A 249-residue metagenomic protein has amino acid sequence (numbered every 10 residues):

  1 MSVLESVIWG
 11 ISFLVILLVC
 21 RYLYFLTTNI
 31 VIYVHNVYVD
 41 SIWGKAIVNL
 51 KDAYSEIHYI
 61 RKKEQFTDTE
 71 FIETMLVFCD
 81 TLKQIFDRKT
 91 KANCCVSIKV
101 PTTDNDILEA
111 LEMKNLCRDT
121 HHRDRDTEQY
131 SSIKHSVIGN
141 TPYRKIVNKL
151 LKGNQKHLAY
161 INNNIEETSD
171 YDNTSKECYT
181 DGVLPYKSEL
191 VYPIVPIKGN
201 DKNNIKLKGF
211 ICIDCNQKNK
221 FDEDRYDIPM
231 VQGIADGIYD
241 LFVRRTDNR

Functional and structural regions predicted by a protein language model:
M1-V15: Hydrophobic alpha-helical transmembrane segments
R21-H121: Intrinsically disordered, low-complexity terminal regulatory regions
D87-K91, Y179-G182, D201-N204: Short consensus segments that form the blades of beta-propeller domains, in both extracellular/periplasmic
C95, V191, F210: Short hydrophobic/aromatic beta-strand element in the GNAT-like acyltransferase core that lines or flanks the acyl-donor
P101-K187: Regulatory sensory and allosteric helical modules in signal-transduction proteins and certain transcription factors
I165-E177, D181, L190, C212 (+1 more regions): Charged, low-complexity intrinsically disordered regions
K187-N200: Short hydrophobic beta-strand micro-motif common in sensory/regulatory domains
L207-R249: Juxtadomain coupling helices with adjacent low-complexity linkers
